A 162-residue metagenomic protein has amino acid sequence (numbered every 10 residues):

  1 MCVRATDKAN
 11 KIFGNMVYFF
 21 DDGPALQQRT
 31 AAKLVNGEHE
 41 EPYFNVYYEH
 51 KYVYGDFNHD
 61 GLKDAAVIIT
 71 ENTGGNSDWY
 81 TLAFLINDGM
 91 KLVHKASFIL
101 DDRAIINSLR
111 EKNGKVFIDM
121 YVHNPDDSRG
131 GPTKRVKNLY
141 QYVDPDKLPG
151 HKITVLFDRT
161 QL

Functional and structural regions predicted by a protein language model:
M1-L26, I105-L162: Acidic, small-residue rich beta-repeat scaffolds with periodic aromatic anchors
M1-V46, V93-D101: Blade-edge motifs of beta-propeller repeat domains
P42-Y43, N72-S77, D126-P132: Short consensus segments that form the blades of beta-propeller domains, in both extracellular/periplasmic
Y47-Y52, V67-I68: N-terminal post-signal-peptidase region of extra-cytosolic proteins
Y52-D60: Acidic, divalent-cation-chelating loop motifs in proteins
H59-T70, G114-D119: Acidic/hydrophobic-patterned starts of short beta strands in beta-sheet-rich repeat architectures
K63-A66, S77-T81, D102-I105, P132-K137: Short, surface-exposed coil-to-beta transition loops
Y80-L100, H151: Extracellular C-terminal loop/segment signatures of secreted glycoproteins
